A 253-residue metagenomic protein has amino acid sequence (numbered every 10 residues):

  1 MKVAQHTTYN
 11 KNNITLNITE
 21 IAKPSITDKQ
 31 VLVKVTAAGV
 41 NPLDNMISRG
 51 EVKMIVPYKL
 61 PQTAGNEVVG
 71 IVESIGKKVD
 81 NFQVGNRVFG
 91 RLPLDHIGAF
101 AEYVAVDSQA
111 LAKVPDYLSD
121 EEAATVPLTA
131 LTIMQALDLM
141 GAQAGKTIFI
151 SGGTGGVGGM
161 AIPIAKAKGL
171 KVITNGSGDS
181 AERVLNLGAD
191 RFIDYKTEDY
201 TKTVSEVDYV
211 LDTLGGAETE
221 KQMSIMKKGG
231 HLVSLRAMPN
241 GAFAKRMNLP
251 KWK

Functional and structural regions predicted by a protein language model:
A22-V40, V52-D95: Glycine-rich beta-strand-centered segment in the early N-terminal region that forms part of a ligand/cofactor-binding
P57, S74, G90-G152: NAD(P)H dinucleotide-binding glycine-rich loop of Rossmann-like/cofactor-binding domains, especially the beta1-alpha1
G76-K78, T174-R183, G216-E218, N240: Short glycine/proline-centered loop/turn elements that form peptide/ligand docking sites
A124-D194: Mid-domain Rossmann-like dinucleotide-binding core that forms the NAD(H)/NADP(H) cofactor-binding site
K202-Y209: A short acidic, Gly/Pro-enriched loop at the edge of an enzyme's catalytic core that lines a small-molecule cofactor
A217-K253: Glycine-rich phosphate-binding loop and adjacent beta-alpha segment of Rossmann(oid) nucleotide-cofactor-binding
